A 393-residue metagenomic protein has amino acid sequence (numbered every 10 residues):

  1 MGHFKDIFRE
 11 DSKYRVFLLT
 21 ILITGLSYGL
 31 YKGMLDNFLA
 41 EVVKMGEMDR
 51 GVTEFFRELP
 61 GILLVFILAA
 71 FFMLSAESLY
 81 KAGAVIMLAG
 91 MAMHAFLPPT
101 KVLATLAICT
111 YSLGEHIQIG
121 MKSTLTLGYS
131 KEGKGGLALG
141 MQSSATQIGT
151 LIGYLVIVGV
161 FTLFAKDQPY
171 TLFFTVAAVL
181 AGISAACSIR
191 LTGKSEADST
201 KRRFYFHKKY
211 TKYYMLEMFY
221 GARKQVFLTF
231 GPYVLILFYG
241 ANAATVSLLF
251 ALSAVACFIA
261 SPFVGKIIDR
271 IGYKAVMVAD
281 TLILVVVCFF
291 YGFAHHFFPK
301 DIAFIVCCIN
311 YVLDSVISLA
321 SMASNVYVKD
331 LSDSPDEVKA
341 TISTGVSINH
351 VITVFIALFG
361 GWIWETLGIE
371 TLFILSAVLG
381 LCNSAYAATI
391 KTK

Functional and structural regions predicted by a protein language model:
L22, G90, V102-Q118, D301-L319: Hydrophobic core of transmembrane alpha-helices in multi-pass small-molecule transporters, especially MFS/SLC-type
G33-D49, T229-V246, V328-D330: Short amphipathic helix-loop junctions that connect adjacent transmembrane helices in Major Facilitator Superfamily/SLC
L35, I117-S130, L319-D333: Intracellular juxtamembrane helix-capping segments at the cytosolic ends of symmetry-related transmembrane helices
L63-E77, F161, A260-Y273, W364-E365: Helix-to-loop junctions at the C-terminal end of transmembrane segments in multipass secondary transporters
V85-P99, I283-K300: C-terminal ends and interior cores of transmembrane alpha-helices in multi-pass membrane transporters/permeases
C109-A145: Cytoplasmic helix-loop-helix junction between adjacent transmembrane helices in 12-TM secondary transporters
L139-I157, V346-I356: Glycine-rich segments within core transmembrane alpha-helices of 12-TM secondary carriers
I157, F161, A178-A197, Y386-I390: C-terminal membrane-cytosol helix-exit motif in multi-pass small-molecule transporters
